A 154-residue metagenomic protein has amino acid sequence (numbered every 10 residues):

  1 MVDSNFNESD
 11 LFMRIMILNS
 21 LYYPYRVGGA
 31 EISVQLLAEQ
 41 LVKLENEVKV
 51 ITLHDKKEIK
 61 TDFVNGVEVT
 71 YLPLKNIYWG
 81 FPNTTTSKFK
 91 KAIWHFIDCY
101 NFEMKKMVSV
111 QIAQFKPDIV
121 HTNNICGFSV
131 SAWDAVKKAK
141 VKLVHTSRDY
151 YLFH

Functional and structural regions predicted by a protein language model:
V2, F6-Y71, A139-V141: N-terminal subdomain of nucleotide-sugar transferases
I15, I119, V136-H154: Active-site proximal beta-strand in glycosyltransferases
R26, H95-Y100, H121-T122: Short, flexible loop segments at the rims of nucleotide/cofactor-binding pockets, characterized by
A30, Y100-F102, I125: A conditional alpha-helix N-cap/helix-loop micro-motif detector
E39-Q40, Q111, A135: Alpha-helical scaffold elements within enzyme catalytic domains, especially in hydrolases
H54-F115: A conserved catalytic-core segment of Leloir-type glycosyltransferases
K57-E58, F128-S131: Short, well-ordered alpha-helical microsegments
V108-F128, K142-R148: Short N-terminal targeting/anchoring amphipathic segment
